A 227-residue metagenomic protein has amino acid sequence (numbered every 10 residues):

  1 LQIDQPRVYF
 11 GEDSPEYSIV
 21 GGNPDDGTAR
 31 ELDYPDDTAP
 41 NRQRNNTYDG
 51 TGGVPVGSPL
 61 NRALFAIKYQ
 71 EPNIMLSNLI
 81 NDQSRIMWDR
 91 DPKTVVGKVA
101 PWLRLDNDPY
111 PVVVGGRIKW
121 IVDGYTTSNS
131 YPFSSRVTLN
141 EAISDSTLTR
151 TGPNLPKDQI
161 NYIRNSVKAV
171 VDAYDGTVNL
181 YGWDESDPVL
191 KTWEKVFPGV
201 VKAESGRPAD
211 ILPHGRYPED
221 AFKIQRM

Functional and structural regions predicted by a protein language model:
L1-M227: Soluble extracytoplasmic regions of secretory-pathway and membrane proteins
